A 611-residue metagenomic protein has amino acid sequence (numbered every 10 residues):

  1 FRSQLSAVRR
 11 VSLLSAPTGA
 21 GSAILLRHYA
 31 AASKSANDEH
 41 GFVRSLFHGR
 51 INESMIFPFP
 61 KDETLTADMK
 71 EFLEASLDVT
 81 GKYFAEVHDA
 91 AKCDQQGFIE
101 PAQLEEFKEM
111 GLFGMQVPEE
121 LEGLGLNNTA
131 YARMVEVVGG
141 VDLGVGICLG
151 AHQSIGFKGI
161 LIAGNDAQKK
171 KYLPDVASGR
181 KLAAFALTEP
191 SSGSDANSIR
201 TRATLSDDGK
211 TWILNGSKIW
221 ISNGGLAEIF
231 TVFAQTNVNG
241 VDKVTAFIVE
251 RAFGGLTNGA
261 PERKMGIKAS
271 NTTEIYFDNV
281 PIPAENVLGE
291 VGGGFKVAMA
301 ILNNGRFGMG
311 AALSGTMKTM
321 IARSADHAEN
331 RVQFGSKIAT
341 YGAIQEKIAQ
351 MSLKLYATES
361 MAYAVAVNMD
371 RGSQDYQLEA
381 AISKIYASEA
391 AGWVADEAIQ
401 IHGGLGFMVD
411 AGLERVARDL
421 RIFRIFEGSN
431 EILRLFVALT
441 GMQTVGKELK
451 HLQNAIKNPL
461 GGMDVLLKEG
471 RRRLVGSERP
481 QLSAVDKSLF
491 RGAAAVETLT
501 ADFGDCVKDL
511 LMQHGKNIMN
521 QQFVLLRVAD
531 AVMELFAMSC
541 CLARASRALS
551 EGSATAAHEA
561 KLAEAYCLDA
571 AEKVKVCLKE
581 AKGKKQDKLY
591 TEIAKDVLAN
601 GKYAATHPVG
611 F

Functional and structural regions predicted by a protein language model:
R2-A151, K158-L182, S194, L205-D208 (+2 more regions): Amphipathic, small/basic residue-rich leader segments at the start of a protein or domain
S35-E53, A300, L405-L489, K582-F611: Glycine-rich phosphate/cofactor-binding loops in nucleotide/flavin-utilizing enzymes
D78, G315, A349-S352, Y356 (+8 more regions): Generic structural signal for well-ordered, non-transmembrane alpha-helical segments in soluble/cytosolic regions
K92, Y356-Y386, I399-H402, G515 (+3 more regions): C-terminal helix-coil-helix/basic helical segment that borders enzyme active sites and/or dimer interfaces and provides
G140, I219-G225, G308, I422-E427: Glycine-rich phosphate/pyrophosphate-binding beta-alpha loops
G156, Q168, K181, G216 (+4 more regions): Extended, hydrophobic alpha-helical segments in both membrane/secreted and soluble proteins
K210-T211, N215-N258: A short core secondary-structure module
T257-Y356, I385, F423-F426, N430 (+2 more regions): Glycine-rich beta->alpha junctions and the first turn(s) of the following alpha-helix
